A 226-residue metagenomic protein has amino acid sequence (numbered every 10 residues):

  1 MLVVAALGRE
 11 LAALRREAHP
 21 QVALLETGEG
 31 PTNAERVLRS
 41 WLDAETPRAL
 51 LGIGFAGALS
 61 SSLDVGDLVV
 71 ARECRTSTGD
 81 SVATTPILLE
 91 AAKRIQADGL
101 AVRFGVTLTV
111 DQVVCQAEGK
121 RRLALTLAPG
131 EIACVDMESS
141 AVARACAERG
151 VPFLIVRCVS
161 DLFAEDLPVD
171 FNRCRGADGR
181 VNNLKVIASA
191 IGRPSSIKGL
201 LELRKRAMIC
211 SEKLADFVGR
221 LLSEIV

Functional and structural regions predicted by a protein language model:
L2, L11-V226: Glycine-rich phosphate- or other oxyanion-binding loops that anchor nucleotides, phosphorylated ligands
V4-A6: Short hydrophobic segments within beta-strands
